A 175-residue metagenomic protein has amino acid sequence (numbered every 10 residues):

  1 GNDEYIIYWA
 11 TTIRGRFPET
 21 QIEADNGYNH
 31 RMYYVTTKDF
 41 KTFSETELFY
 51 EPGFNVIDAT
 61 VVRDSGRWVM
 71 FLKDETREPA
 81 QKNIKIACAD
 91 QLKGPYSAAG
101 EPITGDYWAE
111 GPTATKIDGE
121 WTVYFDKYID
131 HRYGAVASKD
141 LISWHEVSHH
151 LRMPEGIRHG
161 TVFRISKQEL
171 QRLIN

Functional and structural regions predicted by a protein language model:
G1-N175: Carbohydrate-active catalytic/glycan-binding domains of CAZyme proteins, especially the secreted or lumenal ectodomains
